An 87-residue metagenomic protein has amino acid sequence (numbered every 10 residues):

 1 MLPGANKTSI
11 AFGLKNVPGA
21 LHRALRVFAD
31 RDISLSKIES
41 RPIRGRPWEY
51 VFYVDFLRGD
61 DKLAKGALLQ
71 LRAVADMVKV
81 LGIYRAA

Functional and structural regions predicted by a protein language model:
M1-A87: A conserved regulatory-domain signal marking ACT and ACT-like small-molecule sensing domains and adjacent regulatory
